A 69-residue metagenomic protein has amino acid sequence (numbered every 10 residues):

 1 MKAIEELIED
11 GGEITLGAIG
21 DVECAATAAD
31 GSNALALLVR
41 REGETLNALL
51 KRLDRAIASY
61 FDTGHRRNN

Functional and structural regions predicted by a protein language model:
M1-T27: N-terminal acidic leader/helix
C24-R67: Amphipathic alpha-helical packing elements
